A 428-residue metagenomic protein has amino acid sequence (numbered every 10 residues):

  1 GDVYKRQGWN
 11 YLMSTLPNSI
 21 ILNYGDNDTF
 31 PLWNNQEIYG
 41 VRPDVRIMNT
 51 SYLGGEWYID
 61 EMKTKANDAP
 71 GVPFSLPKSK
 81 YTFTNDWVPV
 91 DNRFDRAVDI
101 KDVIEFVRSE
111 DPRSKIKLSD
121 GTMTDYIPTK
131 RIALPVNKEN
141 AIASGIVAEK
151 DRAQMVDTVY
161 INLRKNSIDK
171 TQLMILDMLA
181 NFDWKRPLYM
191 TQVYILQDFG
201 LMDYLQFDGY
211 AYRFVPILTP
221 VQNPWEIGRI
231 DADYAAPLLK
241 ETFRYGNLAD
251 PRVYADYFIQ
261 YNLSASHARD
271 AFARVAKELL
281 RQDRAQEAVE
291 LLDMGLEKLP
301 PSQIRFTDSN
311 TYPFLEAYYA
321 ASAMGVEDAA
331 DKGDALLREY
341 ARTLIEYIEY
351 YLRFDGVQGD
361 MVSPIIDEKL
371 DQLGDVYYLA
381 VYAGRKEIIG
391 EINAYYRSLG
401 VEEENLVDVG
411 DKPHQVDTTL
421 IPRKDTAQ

Functional and structural regions predicted by a protein language model:
D2-N18, F30-Q428: ER/secretory pathway lumenal C-terminal domains and tails of membrane proteins involved in glycoprotein biogenesis
